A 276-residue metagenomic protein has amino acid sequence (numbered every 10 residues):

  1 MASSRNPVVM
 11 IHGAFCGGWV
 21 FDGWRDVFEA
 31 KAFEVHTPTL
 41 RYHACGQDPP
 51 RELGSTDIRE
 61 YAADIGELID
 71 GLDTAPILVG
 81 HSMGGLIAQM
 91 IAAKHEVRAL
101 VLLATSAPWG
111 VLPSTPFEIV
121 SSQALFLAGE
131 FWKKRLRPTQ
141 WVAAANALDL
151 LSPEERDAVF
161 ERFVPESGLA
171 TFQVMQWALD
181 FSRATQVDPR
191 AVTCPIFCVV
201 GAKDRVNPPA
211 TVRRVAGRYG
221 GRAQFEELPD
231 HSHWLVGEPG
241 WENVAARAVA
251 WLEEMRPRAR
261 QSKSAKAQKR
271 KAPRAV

Functional and structural regions predicted by a protein language model:
G13-C16, S82, A202-K203: Active-site glycine-rich loops that stabilize anionic/oxyanionic intermediates across multiple enzyme folds
E29-P49: Conserved alpha/beta-hydrolase
G80-G84, A88: Gly/Ala-rich beta-loop-alpha elbow adjacent to hydrolase catalytic centers
V97-F131, A170-W177: Flexible "cap/lid" loop of the alpha/beta hydrolase fold
F117-R162: Helix-rich cap/lid subdomain of alpha/beta-hydrolase
V192, C198-V200: Short beta-strand/loop motif that positions the catalytic acidic residue of the alpha/beta-hydrolase fold
R205-T211: Conserved alpha/beta-hydrolase "acid-adjacent" motif
R222-V276: Catalytic active-site module of serine/aspartate enzymes centered on a nucleophile-bearing elbow/loop
